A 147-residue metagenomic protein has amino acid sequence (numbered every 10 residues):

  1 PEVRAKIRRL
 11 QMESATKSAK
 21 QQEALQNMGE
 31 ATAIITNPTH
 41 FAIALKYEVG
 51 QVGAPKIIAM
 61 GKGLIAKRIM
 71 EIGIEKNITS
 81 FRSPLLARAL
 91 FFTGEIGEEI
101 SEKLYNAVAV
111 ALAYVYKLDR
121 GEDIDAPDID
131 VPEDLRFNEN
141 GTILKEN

Functional and structural regions predicted by a protein language model:
P1-G61, A66-M70, S80, P84-A89 (+1 more regions): N-terminal cationic and glycine-rich segments that engage phosphates or anionic surfaces
F92: Acidic helix/loop microenvironments that form the catalytic cleft of cell-wall polysaccharide enzymes
